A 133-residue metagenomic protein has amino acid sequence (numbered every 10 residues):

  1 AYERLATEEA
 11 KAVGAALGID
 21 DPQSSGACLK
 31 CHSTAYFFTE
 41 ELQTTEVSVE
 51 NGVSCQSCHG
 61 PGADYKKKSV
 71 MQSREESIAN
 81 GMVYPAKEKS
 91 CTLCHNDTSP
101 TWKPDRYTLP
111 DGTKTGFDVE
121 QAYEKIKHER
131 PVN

Functional and structural regions predicted by a protein language model:
A1-N51, Q56, G62-P85, D105-N133: Sequence context of c-type cytochrome heme-c attachment sites
P85-Y107: A contiguous, mid-protein "functional segment" used to position or interact with cofactors/ions or partner subunits
